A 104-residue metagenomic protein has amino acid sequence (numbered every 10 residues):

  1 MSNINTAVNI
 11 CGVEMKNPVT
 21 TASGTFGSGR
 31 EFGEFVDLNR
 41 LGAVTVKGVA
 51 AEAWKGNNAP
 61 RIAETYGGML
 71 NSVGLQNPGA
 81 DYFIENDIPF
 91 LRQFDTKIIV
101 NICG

Functional and structural regions predicted by a protein language model:
M1-K97, C103: N-terminal capping/small domains of soluble enzymes
